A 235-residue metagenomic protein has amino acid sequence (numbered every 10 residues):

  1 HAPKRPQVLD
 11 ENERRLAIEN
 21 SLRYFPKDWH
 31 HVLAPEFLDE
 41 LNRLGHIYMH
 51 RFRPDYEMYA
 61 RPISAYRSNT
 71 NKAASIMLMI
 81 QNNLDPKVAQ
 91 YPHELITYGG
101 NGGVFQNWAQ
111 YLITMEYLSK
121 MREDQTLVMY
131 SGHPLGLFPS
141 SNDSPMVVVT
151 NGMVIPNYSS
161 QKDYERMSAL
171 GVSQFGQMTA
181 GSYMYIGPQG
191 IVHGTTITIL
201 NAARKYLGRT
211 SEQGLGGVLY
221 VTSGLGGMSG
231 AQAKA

Functional and structural regions predicted by a protein language model:
H1-Y164, Q177: Long, compositionally biased, glycine/small-hydrophobic-enriched stretches that function as flexible linkers, tethers
P86-K87, M167-G171, M228: Short hydrophobic/aromatic-rich motifs at helix boundaries and adjacent loops
M121-R122, F138-N142, R209-L215, A235: Solvent-exposed alpha-helices and their adjacent loops that cap or buttress functional pockets in soluble metabolic
V149-T150, N157-A169, S173-T179, P188-T198: Polybasic low-complexity intrinsically disordered regions
G176-L200, R204, T210-L219, L225-A235: Catalytic or ion-translocation cores adjacent to nucleophile or general acid/base/metal-coordination motifs in diverse
